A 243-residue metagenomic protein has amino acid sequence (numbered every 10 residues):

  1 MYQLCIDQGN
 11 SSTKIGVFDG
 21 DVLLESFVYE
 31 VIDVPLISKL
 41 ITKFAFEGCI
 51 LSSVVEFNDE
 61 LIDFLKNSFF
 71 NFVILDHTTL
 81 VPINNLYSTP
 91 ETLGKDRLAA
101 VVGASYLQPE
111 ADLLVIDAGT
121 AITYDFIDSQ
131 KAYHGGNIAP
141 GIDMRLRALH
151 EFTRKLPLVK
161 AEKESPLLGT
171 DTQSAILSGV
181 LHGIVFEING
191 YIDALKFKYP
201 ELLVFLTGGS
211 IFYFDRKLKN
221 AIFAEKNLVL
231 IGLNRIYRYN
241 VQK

Functional and structural regions predicted by a protein language model:
M1-S12, L23-L113, Q130-K243: Nucleotide/phosphate-binding catalytic cleft detector across ATP-hydrolyzing and phosphate-transferring enzymes
T13-V17, I122-I127: Short beta-strand scaffold segments in enzyme catalytic cores
D19-D21: Short loop/turn segments that connect beta-strands within beta-propeller blades
I116: Catalytic metal- and UDP-sugar-binding loop of GT-A-like glycosyltransferases, i.e., residues flanking the conserved
